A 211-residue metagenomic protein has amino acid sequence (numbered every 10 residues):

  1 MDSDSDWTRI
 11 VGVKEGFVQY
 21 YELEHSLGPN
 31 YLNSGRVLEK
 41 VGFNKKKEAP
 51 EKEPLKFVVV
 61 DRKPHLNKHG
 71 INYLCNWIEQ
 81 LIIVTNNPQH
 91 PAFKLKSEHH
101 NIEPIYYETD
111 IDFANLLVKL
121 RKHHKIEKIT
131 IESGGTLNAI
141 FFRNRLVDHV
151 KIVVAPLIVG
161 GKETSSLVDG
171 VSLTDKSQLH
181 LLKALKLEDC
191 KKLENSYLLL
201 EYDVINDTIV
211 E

Functional and structural regions predicted by a protein language model:
M1-E211: Enzymes that bind and transform nitrogen-containing heteroaromatic metabolites
